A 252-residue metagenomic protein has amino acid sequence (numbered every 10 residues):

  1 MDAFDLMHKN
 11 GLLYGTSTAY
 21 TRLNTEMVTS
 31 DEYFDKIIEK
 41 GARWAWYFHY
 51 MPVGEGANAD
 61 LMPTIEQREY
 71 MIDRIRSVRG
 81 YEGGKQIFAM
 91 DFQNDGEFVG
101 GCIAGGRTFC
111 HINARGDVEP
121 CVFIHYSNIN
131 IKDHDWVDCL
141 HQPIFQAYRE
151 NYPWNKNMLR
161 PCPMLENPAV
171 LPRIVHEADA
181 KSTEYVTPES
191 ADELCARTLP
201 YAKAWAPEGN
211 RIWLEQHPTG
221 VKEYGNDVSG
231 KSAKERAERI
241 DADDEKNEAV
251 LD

Functional and structural regions predicted by a protein language model:
M1-G101, G105, A114-R115, E119 (+2 more regions): Radical SAM enzyme [4Fe-4S]-AdoMet core and its adjacent flexible, acidic and glycine-rich loops/tails across
F123-D252: Flexible mid-to-C-terminal extensions adjoining Fe-S/redox cofactors in radical SAM and related proteins
